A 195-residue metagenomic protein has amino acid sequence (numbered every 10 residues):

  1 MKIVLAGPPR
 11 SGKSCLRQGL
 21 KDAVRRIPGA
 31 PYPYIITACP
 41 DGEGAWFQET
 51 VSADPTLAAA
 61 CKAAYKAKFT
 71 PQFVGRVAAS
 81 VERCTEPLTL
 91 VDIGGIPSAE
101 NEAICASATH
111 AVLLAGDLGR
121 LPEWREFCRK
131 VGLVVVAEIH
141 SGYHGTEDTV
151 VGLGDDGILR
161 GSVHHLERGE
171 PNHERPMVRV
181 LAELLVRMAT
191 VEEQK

Functional and structural regions predicted by a protein language model:
K2, L88, H110-V112: Structural motif
I3-R26: Glycine-rich phosphate-binding P-loop
R26-W46: Short beta-strand-centered segment that lines the nucleotide-binding/catalytic pocket of NTP-utilizing
F47-Y65: Conserved NTP-binding/hydrolysis module of P-loop NTPases
C61-Y65, V81-A99: Switch II (G3) loop of P-loop NTPases
A64-V74: Short glycine-rich substrate-engagement loop in P-loop NTPases that contacts/grips substrate
G95-R175: Conserved catalytic-core segment of NTP-binding enzymes
N172-K195: C-terminal end of P-loop GTPase domains and the immediately downstream helical coupling element
